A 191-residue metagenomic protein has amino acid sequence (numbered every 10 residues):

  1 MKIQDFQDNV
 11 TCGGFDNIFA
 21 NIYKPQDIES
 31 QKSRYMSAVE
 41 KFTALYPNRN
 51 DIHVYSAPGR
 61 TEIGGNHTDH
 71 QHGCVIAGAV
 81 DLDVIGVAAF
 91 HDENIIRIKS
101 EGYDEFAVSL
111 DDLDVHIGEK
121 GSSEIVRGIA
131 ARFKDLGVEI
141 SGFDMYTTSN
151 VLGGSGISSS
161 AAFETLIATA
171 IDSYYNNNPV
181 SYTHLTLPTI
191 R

Functional and structural regions predicted by a protein language model:
K2-A161, T165-V180: ATP-binding N-lobe of GHMP and related small-molecule kinases
T183-T189: Conserved small/polar residues in nucleotide/adenosyl-binding loops
